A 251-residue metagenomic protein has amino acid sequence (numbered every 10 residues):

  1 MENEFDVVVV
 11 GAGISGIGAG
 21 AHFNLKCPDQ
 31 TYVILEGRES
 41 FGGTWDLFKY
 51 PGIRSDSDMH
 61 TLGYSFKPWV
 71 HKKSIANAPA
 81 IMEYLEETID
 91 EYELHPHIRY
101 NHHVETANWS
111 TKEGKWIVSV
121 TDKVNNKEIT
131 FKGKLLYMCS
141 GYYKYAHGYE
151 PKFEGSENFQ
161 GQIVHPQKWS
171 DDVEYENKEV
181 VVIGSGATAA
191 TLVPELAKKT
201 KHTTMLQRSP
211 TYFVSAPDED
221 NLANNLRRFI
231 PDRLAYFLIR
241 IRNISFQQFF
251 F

Functional and structural regions predicted by a protein language model:
E4, V8-I14, G18-I34, R38-S40 (+1 more regions): Rossmann-like dinucleotide-binding core of oxidoreductases
F5-V10, I14-I98, Q207-R208: Beta1-alpha1 glycine-rich phosphate/pyrophosphate-binding loop at the start of Rossmann-like nucleotide-binding domains
F23, G52, H95, T106-A107 (+5 more regions): Short, flexible, glycine/charge-rich loop motifs used to bind or transfer phosphoryl groups or to couple energy/partner
E39, W69, H103, W109 (+3 more regions): Residues that form or immediately flank small-molecule/cofactor binding pockets and catalytic motifs
K72-K144: Feature captures the FAD/FMN-dependent oxidoreductase FAD-binding
